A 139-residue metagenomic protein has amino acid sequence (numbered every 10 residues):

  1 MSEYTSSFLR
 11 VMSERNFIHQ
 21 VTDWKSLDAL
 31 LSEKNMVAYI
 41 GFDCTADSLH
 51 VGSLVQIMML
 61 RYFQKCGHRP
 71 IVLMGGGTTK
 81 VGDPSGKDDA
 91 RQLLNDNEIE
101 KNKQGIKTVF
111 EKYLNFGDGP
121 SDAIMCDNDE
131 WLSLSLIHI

Functional and structural regions predicted by a protein language model:
M1-C44: Non-catalytic terminal extensions that flank enzyme cores
M12, H50, M125: Divalent metal-coordination and catalytic microenvironments
S26-P84: N-terminal catalytic cores of NTP/NDP-binding nucleotidyl/phosphoryl-transfer enzymes
T79-E100: Active-site-proximal loop->helix
L94-G117: A glycine-rich helix N-cap at a beta->alpha junction
D118-A123: A short helix-to-beta-strand connector/capping loop
D129-S135: Short, internal active-site loops enriched in acidic
I137-I139: Conserved small/polar residues in nucleotide/adenosyl-binding loops
